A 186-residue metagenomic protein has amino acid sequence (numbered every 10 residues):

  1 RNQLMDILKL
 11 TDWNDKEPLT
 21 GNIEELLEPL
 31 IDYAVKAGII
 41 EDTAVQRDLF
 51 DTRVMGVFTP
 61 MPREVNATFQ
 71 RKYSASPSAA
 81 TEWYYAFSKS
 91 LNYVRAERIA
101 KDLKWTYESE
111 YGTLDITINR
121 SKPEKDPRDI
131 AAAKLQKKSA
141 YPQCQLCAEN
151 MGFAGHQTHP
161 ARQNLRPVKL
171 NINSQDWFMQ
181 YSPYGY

Functional and structural regions predicted by a protein language model:
R1-G185: Active-site microenvironments that recognize anionic phosphate/pyrophosphate groups
